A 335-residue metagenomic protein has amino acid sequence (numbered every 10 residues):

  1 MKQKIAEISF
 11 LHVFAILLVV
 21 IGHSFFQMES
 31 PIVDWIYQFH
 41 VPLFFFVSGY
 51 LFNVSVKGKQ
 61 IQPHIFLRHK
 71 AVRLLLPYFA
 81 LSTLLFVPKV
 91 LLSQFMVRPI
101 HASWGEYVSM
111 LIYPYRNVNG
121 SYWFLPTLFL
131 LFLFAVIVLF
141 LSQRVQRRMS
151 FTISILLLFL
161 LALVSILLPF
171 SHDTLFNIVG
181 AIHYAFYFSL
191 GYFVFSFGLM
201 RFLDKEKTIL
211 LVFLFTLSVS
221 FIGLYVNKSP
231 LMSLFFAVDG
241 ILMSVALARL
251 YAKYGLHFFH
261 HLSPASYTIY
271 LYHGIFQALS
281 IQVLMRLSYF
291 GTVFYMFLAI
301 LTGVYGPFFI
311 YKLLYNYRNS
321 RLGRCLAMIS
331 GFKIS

Functional and structural regions predicted by a protein language model:
M1-S335: Alpha-helical transmembrane segments and their immediate juxtamembrane cytosolic regions
